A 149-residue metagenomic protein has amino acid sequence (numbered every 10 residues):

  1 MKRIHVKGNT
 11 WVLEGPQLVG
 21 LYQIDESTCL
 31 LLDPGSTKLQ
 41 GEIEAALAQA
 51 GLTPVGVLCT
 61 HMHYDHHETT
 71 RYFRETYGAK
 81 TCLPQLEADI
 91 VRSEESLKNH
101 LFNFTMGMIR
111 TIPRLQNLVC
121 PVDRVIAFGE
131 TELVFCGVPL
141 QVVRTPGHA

Functional and structural regions predicted by a protein language model:
M1-A50: Conserved beta-strand hairpin/beta-sheet module of binuclear metal-dependent hydrolase folds, prominently
M1-K7, R110-L115, C136-L140: Short Pro/Gly-enriched beta-strand edge/turn motifs at strand-loop
H5, G129-A149: Core dinuclear metal-dependent hydrolase active-site scaffold
V12, L21, V125, T131-V134: Residue-level detector of beta-strand face positions
L13-G15, V125, P146-H148: A short catalytic or substrate-binding loop motif that flags glycine-/basic-rich loops and adjacent residues that bind
T28-L30, G56, V138: Structural motif
T37, H63, P146: Catalytic metal-binding/acid-base residues of hydrolase active sites
A45-T131: Active-site HxH/HxHxD metal-binding segment of metal-dependent hydrolases
